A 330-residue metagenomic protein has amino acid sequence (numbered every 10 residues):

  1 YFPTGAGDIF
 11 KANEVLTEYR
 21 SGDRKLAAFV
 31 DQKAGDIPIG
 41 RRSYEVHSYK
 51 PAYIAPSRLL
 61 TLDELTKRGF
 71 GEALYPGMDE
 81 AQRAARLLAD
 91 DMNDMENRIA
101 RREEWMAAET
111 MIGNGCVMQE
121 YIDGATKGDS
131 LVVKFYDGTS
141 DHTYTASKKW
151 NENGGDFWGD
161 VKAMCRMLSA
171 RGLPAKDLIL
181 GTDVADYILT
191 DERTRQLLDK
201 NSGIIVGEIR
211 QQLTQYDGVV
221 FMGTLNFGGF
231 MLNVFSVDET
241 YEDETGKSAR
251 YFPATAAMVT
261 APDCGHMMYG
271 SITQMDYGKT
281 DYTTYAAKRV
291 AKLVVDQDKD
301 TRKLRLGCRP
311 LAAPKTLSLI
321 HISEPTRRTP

Functional and structural regions predicted by a protein language model:
T4-A27, A249-R250, K292-L293, K299-R305 (+1 more regions): Basic/polar low-complexity intrinsically disordered segments
A6-L74: Assembly/oligomerization interface modules of large self-assembling protein complexes
A28-V30, T190-D191, Y269-I272, P314-S318: Short conserved micro-motifs at the rims of enzyme active sites and ligand-binding pockets
I54-D137, D156, D160-V161, C165-D186 (+1 more regions): Long, contiguous amphipathic alpha-helices that act as assembly "spine/axial" helices in icosahedral shell and virion
G128-M167, E192-R195, K200, R210-N233 (+3 more regions): Contiguous, function-dense segments enriched for cysteine-driven chemistry and partner/ligand-binding capacity
R171-S271: Extended oligomerization regions of viral-like shell subunits
A249-A312: C-terminal structured domain segments
I320-P330: Single conserved hydrophobic/aromatic residue that forms the stacking wall/gate of nucleotide- or nucleobase-binding
